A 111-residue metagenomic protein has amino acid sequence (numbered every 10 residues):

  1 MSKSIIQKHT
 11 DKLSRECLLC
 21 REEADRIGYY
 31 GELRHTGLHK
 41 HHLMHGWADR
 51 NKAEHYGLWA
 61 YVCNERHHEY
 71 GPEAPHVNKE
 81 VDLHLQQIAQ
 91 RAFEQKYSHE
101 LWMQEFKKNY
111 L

Functional and structural regions predicted by a protein language model:
S2-H39: Short cysteine-rich loop/turn motifs with clustered Cys
D25, G46, H67-E69: Short, charged/polar surface micro-motifs in flexible loops or helix N-caps
I27-L43, G71-V81: Short Cys/His-rich "knuckle" micro-motifs
H39, L58-V62, A89: Amphipathic alpha-helical interface surfaces
M44-W59: Short linker/helix segments within small regulatory modules
W59-L85: Short Cys/His-centered divalent metal-binding micro-motifs
Q90-L111: Short flanking/linker segments adjacent to small metal-binding domains or redox-active Cys/His motifs
